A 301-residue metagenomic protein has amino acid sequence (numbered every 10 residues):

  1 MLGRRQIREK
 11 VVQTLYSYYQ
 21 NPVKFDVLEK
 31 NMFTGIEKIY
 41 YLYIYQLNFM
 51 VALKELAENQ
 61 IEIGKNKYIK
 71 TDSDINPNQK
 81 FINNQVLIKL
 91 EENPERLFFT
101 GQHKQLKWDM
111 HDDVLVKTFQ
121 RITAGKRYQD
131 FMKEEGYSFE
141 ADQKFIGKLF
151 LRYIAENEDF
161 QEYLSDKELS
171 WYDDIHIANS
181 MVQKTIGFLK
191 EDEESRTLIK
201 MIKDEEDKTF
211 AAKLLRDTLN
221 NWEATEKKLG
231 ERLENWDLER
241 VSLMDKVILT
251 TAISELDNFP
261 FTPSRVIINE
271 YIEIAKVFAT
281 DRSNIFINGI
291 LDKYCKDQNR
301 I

Functional and structural regions predicted by a protein language model:
M1-I301: Class I Rossmann-like S-adenosyl-L-methionine
